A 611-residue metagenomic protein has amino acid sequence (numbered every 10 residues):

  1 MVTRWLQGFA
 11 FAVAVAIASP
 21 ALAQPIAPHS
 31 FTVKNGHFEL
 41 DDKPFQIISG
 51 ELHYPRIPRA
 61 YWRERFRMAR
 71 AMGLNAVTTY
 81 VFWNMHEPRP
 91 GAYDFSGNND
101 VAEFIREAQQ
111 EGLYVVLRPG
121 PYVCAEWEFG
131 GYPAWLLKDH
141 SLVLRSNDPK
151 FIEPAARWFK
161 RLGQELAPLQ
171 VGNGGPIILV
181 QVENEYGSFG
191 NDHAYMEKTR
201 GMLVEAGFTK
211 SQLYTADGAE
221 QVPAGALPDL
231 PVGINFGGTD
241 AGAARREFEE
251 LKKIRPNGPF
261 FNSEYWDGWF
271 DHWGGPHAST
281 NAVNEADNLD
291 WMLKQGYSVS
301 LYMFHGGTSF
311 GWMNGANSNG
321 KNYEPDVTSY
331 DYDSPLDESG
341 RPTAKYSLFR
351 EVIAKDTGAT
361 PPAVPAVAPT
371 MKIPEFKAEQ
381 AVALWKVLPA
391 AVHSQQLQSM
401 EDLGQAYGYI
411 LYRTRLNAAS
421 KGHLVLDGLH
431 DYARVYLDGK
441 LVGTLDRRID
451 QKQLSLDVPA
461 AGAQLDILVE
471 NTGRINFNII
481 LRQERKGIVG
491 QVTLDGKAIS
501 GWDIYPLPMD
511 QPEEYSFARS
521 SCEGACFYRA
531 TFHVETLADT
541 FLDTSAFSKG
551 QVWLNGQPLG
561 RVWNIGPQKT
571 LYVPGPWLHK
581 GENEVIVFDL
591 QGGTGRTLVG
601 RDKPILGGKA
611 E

Functional and structural regions predicted by a protein language model:
A23-A76, R106: N-terminal carbohydrate-binding accessory modules
I47-P58, W83-D100, L137-A156, Q181-D192 (+4 more regions): The substrate-binding groove and active-site-proximal loops of carbohydrate-active enzymes, especially glycoside
W62-E128, R200-E205: Aromatic-lined substrate-binding rim segments of carbohydrate-active enzymes
G91-N99, Q110, G120-S146, K160 (+3 more regions): Aromatic- and acidic-residue-enriched segments that line the glycan-binding/catalytic groove of carbohydrate-active
D100-L117, H140-I177: An active-site-proximal structural segment forming one wall of the substrate-binding cleft that immediately precedes
F151-D229: Active-site neighborhood of glycoside hydrolase catalytic domains
A206, K210, T239-D337, R341 (+1 more regions): Catalytic-core region of carbohydrate-active enzymes that cleave or remodel glycosidic bonds
G422-Y436, L465, F532-N555, V562-W563 (+1 more regions): Aromatic-lined ligand-binding clefts that engage carbohydrates, nucleic acids, or primary amines
